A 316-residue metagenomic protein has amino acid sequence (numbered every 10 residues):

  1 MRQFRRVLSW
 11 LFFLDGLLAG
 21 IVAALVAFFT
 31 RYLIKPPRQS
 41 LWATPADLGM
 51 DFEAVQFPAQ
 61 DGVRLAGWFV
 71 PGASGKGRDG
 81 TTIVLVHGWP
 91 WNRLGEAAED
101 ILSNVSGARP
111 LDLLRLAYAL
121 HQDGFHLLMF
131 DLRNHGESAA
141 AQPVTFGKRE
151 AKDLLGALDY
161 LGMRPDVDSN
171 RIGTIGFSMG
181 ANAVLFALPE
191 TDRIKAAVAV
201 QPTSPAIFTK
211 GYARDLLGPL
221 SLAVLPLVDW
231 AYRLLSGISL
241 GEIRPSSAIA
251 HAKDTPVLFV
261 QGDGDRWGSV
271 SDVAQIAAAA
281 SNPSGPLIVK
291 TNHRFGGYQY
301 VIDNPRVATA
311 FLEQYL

Functional and structural regions predicted by a protein language model:
W10-P58, L65-G72: An N-terminal hydrophobic leader/cap segment in hydrolases
A73-Q122, L127-L128: Short, surface-exposed "cap/lid" segments of acyl-processing enzymes
D112-L116, P143-P165: Alpha/beta-hydrolase active-site loop
P165-S178: Alpha/beta-hydrolase fold nucleophile elbow
F186-I238: Hydrolase active-site cap/lid region
A252-K253, F259-Q261, D265: Short beta-strand/loop motif that positions the catalytic acidic residue of the alpha/beta-hydrolase fold
R266-D272: Conserved alpha/beta-hydrolase "acid-adjacent" motif
N292-N304: Catalytic histidine-centered segment of alpha/beta-hydrolase-like enzymes
